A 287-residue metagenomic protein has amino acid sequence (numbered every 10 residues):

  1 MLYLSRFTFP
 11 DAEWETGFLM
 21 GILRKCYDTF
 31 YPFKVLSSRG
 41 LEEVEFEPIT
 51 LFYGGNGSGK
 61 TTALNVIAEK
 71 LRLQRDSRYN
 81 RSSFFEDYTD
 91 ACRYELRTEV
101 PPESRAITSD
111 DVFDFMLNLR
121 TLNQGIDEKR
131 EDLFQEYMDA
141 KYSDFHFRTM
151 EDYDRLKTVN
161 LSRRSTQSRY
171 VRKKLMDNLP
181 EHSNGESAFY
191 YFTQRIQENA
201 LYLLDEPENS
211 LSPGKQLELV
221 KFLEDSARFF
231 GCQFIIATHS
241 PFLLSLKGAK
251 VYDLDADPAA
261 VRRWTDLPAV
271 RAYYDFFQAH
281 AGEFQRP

Functional and structural regions predicted by a protein language model:
M1-E42: N-terminal pre-Walker A segment at the start of P-loop NTPase domains
S38-E47, G55, Q194-E198, R228: Phosphate-binding P-loop
E47-R81: Phosphate-binding glycine-rich loops of NTP-binding sites
T50-S58, T62-L64, Y191, L201-L203 (+3 more regions): ABC ATP-binding cassette signature C-motif
L71-V100: Flexible phosphate/Mg2+-sensing switch loops adjacent to catalytic phosphate-binding sites
D90-E128: Nucleotide-state sensing region of NTPase/ATPase domains
A106, N118, G125-R155, V159-Q197 (+1 more regions): Conserved ABC ATPase signature
G214-I235, S240-P287: C-terminal lobe/lid and adjacent interdomain/linker elements of RecA-like ASCE P-loop ATPase modules
